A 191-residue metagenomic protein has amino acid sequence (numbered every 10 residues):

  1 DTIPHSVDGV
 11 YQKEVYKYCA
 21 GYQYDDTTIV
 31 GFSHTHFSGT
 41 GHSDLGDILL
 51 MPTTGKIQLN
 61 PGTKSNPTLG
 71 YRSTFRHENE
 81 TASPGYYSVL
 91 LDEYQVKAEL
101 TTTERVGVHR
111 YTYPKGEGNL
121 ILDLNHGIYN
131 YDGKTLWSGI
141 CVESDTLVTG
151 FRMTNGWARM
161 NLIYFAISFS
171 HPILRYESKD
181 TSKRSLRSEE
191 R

Functional and structural regions predicted by a protein language model:
D1-E189: Accessory carbohydrate-recognition regions in carbohydrate-active enzymes
